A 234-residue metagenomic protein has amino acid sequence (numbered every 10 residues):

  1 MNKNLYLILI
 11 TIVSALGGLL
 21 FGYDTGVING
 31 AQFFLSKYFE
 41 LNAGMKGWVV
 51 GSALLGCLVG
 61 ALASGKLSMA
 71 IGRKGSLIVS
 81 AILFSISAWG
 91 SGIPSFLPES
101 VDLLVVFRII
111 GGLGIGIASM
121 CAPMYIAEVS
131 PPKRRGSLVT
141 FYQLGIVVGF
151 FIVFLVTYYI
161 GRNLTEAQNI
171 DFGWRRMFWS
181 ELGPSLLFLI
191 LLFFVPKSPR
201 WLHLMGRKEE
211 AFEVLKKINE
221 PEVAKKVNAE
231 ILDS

Functional and structural regions predicted by a protein language model:
M1-S234: Transmembrane-helix signature of 12-pass secondary carriers
